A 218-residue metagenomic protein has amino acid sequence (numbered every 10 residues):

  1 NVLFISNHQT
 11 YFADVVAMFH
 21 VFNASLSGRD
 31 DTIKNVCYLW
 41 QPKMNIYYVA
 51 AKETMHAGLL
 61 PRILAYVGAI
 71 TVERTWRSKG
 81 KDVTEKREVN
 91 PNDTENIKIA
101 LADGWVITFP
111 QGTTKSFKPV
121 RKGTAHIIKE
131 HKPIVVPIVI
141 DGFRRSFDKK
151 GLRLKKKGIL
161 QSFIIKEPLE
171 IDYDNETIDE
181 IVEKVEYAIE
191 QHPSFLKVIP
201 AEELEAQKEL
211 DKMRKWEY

Functional and structural regions predicted by a protein language model:
N1-V2, I127: Glycine/serine-rich loop-strand microenvironments at binding/catalytic pocket rims
V2-E85: Catalytic core of membrane glycerolipid acyltransferases/transacylases, capturing the structured, soluble-facing
V2-S6, I46, A102-P110, P133: Generic beta-sheet signal
I5-H8, V49-K52, F109-Q111, F117 (+1 more regions): Short His-Asn-centered micro-motif
I70-F117: Internal catalytic-core helix/loop-beta-alpha segment that presents or stabilizes conserved functional determinants
A102-W105, T113-E180: A cross-family acyltransferase "interaction/gating" segment
E167-E203: Electropositive, surface-exposed helix/loop patches at the edges of structured domains that serve as adaptable
I199-Y218: Short, highly charged C-terminal tails/helix-capping segments
